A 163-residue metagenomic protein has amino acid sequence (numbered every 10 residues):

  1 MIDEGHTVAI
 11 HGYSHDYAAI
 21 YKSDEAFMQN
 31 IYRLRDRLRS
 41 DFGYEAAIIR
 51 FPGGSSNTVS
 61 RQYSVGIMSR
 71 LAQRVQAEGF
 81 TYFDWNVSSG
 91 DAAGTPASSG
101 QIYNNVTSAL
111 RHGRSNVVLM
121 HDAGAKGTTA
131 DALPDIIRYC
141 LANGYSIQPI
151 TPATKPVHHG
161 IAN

Functional and structural regions predicted by a protein language model:
I2, T7-H11, F83: Short, well-structured secondary-structure segments
H15-L119, A123-L141, Y145-S146, P152-A153 (+1 more regions): Catalytic domains of cell-wall/extracellular-matrix polysaccharide-remodeling enzymes, centered on de-N-acetylation
